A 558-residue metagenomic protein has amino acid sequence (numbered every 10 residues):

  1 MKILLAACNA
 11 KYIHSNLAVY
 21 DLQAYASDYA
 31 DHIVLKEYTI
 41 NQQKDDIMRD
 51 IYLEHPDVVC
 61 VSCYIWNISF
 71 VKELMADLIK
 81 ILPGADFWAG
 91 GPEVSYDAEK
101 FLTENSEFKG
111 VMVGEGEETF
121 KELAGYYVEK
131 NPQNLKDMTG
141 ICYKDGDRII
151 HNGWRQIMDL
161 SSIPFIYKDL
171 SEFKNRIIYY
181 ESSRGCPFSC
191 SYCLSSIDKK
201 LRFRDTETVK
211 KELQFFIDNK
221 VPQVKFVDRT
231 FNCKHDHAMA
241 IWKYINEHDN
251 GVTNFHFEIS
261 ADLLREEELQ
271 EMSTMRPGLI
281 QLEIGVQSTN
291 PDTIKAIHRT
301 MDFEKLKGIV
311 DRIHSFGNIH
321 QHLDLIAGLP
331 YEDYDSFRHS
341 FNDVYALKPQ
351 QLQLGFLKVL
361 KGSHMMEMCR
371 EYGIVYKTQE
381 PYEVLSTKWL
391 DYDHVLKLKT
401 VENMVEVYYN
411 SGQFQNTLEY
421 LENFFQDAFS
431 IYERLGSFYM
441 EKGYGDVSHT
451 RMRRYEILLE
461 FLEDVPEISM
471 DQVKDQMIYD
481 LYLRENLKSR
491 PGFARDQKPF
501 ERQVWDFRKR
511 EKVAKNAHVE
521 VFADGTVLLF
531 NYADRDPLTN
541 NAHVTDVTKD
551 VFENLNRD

Functional and structural regions predicted by a protein language model:
M1-Y20: A short, flexible N-terminal coil/short beta segment enriched in small residues
K2, A18, Y25-Q156: Glycine-rich beta-alpha loop elements in corrinoid/cobalamin-binding modules across cobalamin-dependent enzymes
K2-A6, K44, I51, D57 (+1 more regions): Radical SAM enzyme core and accessory elements
H55-V59, V221, P349-Q350: Proline-aspartate-enriched helix->loop->beta-strand connector
S161-S315, I319: Radical SAM [4Fe-4S] cluster-binding motif and immediate context
H235, E247-N250, H256-L263, E267-I431: A structural motif corresponding to the C-terminal lobe/cap of the Radical SAM core domain
